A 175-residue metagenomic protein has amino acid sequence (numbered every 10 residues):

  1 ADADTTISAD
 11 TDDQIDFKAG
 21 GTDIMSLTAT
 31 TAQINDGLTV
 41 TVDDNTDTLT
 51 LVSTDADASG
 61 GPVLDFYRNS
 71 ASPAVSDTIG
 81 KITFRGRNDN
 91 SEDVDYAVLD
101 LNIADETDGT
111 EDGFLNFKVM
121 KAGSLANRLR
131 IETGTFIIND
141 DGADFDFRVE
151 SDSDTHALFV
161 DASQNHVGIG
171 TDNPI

Functional and structural regions predicted by a protein language model:
A1-H156, A162-I175: Self-maturation zones of extracellular/virion spikes and adhesins
